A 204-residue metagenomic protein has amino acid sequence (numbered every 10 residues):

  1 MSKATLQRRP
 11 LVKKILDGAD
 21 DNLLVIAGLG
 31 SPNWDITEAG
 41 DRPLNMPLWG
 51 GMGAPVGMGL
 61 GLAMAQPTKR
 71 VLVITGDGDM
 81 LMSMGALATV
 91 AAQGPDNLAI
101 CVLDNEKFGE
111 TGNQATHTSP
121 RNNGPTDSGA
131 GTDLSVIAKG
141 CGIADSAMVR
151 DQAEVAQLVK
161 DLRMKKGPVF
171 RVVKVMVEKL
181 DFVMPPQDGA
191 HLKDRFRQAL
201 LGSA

Functional and structural regions predicted by a protein language model:
M1-S2, D17: Helix-loop-helix hairpins and the membrane-proximal interhelical loops of multi-pass alpha-helical transport proteins
K3, Q7, A27-G28: Short, contiguous, pocket-lining structural segments that sit at or immediately flank catalytic/ligand-binding sites
T5-K14, D35-D194: Thiamine diphosphate
V12, A19-L24: Extracellular glycan-recognition modules
N22-R42: Acidic-glycine-rich active-site phosphate/pyrophosphate-binding loop
Q198-A199: A short, surface-exposed interaction/processing loop segment used at functional sites
G202-A204: Charge-patterned, long linear interaction tracts outside catalytic cores
